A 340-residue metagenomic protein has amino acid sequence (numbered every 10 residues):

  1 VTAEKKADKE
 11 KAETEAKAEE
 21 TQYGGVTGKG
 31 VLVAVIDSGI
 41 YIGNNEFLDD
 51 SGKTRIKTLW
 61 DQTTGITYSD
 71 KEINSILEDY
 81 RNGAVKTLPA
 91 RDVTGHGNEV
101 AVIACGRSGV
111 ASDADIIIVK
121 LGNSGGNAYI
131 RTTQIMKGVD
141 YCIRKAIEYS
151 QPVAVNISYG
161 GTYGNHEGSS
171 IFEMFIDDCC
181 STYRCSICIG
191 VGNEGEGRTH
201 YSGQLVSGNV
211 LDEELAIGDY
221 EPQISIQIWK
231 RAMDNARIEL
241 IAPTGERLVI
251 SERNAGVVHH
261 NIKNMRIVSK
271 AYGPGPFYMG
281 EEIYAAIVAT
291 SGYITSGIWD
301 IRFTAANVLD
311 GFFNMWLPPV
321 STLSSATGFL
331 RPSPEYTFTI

Functional and structural regions predicted by a protein language model:
V1-L32, I42-E46, E281-E282, F312 (+1 more regions): Protease zymogen maturation seam
T21-T133, S150-A154, R184, P222 (+1 more regions): Subtilisin-like serine protease catalytic core
G39-Y41, G160-T162, G192-E196: Catalytic metal-binding/acid-base residues of hydrolase active sites
I40-N98, Y149, T244-W299, F303-T327: Active-site core segment of subtilase-fold serine proteases
K120-L121, V139-E167, G190-V191, A306: Short acidic, glycine-rich surface-loop motifs adjacent to enzyme active sites
I171-R184: Catalytic-core regions built around general acid/base machinery
S181-T182, I187, E194-D234: Secreted peptidase-domain scaffold signal
D219-E221, W229-V257: Acidic, Ser/Thr/Pro-rich low-complexity intrinsically disordered segments
